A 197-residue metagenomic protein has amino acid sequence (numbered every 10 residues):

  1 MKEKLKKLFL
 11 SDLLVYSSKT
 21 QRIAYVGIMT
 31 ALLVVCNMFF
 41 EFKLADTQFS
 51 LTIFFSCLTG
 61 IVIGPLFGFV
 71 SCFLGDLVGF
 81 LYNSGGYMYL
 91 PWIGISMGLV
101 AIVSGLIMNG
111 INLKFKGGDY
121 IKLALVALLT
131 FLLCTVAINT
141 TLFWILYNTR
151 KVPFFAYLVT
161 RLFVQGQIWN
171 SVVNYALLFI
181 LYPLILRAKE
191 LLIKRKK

Functional and structural regions predicted by a protein language model:
M1-K197: Loop-helix junctions at membrane interfaces
